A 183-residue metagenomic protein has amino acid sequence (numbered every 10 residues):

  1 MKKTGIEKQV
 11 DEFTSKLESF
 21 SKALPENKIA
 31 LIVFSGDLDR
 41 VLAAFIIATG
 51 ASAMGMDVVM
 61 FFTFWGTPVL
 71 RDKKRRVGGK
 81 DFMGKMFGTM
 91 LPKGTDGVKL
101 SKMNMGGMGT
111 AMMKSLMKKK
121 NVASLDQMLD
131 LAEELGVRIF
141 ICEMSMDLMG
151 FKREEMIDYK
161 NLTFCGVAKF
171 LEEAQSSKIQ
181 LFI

Functional and structural regions predicted by a protein language model:
M1-P25: Long, leucine- and charge-enriched amphipathic alpha-helices that form heptad-repeat coiled-coil/leucine-zipper-like
L31-L42, L70, L116-K120: Short, glycine-rich nucleotide/cofactor-binding loops
L42-M56, M60: Histidine-anchored nucleotide/phosphate-binding helix
V58-F64, F140-E143: Short internal beta-strands
L70-K80: Glycine-rich loop at the start of a catalytic domain that most often binds anionic cofactors/ligands
G78-M117, N121: A glycine-rich helix N-cap at a beta->alpha junction
K118-M144, N161: Ligand-binding beta-strand-loop-alpha-helix segment within the catalytic cores of soluble metabolic enzymes
I141, M146, E154-I183: Glycine-rich, aromatic-bearing surface loops/beta-hairpins
